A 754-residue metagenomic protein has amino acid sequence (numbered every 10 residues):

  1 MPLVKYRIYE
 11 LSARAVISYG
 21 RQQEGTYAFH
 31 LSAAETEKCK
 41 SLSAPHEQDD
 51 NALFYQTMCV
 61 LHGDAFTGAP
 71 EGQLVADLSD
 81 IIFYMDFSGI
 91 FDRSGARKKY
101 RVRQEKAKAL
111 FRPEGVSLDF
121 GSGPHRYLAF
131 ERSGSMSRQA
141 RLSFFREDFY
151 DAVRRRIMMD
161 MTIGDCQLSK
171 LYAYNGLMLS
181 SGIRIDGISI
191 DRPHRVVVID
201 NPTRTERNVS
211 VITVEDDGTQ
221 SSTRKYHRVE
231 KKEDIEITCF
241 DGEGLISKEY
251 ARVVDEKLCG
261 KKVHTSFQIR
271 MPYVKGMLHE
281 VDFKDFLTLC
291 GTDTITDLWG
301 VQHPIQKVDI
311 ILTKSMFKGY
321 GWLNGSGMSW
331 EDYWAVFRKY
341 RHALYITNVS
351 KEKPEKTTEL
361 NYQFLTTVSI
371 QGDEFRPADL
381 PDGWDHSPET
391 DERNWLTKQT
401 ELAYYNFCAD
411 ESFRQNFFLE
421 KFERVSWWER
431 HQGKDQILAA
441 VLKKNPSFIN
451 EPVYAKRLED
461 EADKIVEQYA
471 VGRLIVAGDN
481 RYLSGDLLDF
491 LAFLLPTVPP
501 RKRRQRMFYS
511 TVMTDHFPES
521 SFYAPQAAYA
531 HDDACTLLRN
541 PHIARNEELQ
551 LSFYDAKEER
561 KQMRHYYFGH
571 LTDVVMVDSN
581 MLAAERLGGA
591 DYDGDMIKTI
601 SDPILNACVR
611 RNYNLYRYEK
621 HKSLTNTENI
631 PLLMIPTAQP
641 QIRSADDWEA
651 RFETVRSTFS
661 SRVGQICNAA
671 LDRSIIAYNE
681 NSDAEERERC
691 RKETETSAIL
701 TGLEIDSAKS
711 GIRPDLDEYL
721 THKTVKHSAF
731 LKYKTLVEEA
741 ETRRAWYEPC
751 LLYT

Functional and structural regions predicted by a protein language model:
M1-G588, L605-V609, N629-L752: Conserved small-residue
L587-D602: Active-site beta-strand/loop microenvironment that shapes enzyme catalytic pockets
S601-E628: Compositionally biased, low-complexity linear motifs
